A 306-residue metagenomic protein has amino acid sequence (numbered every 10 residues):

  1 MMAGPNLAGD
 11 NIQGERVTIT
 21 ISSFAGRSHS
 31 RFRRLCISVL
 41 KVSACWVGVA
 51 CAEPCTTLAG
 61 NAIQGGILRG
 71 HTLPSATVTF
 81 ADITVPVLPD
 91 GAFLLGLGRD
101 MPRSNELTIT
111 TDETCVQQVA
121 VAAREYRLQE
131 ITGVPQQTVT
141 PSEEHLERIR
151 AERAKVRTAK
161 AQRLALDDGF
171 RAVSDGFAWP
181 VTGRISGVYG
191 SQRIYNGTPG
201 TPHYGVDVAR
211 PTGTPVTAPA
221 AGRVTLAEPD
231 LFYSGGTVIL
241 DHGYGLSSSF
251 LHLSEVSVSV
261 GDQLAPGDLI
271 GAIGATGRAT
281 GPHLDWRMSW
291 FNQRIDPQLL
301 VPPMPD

Functional and structural regions predicted by a protein language model:
M1-R33: N-terminal secretory signal peptides that target proteins for export/translocation
M2-G4, G14, E53-R124: Ser/Thr-rich low-complexity repeats and stalk/linker segments
V47-V49: N-terminal signal peptide c-region/cleavage motif recognized by signal peptidases
Q118-S234: Surface-exposed, glycine-biased beta-strand/turn segments
V188, P211, A227, L253-V256 (+1 more regions): Residue-level recognition of beta-strand microenvironments
P215-L226, V258-I273: Short, well-structured beta-strand-loop connectors
P219-S257, P282-R287: Zn2+-dependent peptidoglycan hydrolase active-site motif and core
G236-H242, L246, D262-P305: Conserved, short, structured surface segments that act as functional micro-motifs
